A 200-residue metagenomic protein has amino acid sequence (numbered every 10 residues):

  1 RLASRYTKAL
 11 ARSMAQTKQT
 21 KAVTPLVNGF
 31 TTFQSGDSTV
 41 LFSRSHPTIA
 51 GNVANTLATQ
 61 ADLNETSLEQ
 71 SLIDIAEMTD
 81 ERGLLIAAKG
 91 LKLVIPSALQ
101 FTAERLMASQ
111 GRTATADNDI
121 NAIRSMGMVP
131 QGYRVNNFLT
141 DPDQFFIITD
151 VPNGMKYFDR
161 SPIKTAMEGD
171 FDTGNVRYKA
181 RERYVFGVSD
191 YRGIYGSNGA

Functional and structural regions predicted by a protein language model:
R1, L85-I86: Exposed beta-sheet edge/beta-hairpin loop segments within beta-rich domains
R1-F33, L93, Y178-A180: Long, contiguous amphipathic alpha-helices that act as assembly "spine/axial" helices in icosahedral shell and virion
V27-Q34, G132-Y133, F138: Beta-rich nucleic-acid/ligand-interaction surfaces
N28-P47: Charge-rich, acidic-biased intrinsically disordered regions
F42-D80, A87-K92, A98-A200: Sequence/fold signature of self-assembling virion shell proteins
